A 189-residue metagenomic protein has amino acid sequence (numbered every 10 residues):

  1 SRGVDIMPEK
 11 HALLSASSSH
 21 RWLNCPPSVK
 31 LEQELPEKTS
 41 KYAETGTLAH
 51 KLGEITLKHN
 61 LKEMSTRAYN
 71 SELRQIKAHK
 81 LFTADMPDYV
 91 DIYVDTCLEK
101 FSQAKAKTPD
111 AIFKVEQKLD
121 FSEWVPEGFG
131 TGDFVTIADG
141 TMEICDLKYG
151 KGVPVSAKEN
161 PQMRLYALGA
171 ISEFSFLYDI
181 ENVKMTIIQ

Functional and structural regions predicted by a protein language model:
S1-E9: Glycine- and charge-rich intrinsically disordered segments
R2, E44, L48-Q117, S122: A non-catalytic, helix-rich entry segment at domain boundaries
P8-E9, S17, T96-K107, A170-S175: Intrinsically disordered, low-complexity boundary segments flanking structured domains
H11-L61: Nuclease catalytic cores
P109-Q189: Mg2+/Mn2+-dependent nuclease catalytic core
